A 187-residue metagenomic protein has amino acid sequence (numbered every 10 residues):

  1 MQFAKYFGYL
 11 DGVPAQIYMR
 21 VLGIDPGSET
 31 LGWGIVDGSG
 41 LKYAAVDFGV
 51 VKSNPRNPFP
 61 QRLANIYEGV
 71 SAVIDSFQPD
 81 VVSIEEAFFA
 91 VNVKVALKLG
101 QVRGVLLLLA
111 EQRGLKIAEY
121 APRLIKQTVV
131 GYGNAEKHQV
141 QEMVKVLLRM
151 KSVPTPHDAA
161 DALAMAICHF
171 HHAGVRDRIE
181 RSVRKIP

Functional and structural regions predicted by a protein language model:
M1-P187: Phosphate- and other anionic-substrate recognition elements at nucleic-acid/protein interfaces
